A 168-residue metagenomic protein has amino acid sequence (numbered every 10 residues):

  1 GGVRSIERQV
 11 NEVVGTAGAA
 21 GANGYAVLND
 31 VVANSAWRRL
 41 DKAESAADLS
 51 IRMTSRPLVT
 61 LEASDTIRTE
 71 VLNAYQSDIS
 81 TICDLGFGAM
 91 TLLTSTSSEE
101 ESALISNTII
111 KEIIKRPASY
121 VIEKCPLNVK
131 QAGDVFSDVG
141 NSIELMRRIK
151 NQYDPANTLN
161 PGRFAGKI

Functional and structural regions predicted by a protein language model:
G1-G18: Glycine-rich, acidic/polar active-site loops that bind/position phosphate-bearing ligands
V14-I168: Conserved glycine-rich FAD pyrophosphate-binding loop
